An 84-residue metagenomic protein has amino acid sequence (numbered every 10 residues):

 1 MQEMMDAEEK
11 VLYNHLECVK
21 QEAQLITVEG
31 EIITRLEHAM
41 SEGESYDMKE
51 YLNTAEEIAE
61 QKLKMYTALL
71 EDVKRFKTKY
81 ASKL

Functional and structural regions predicted by a protein language model:
M1-L84: Extended, charged coiled-coil stalks and adjacent low-complexity, Ser/Thr- and Lys/Glu/Arg/Asp-rich tails that mediate
